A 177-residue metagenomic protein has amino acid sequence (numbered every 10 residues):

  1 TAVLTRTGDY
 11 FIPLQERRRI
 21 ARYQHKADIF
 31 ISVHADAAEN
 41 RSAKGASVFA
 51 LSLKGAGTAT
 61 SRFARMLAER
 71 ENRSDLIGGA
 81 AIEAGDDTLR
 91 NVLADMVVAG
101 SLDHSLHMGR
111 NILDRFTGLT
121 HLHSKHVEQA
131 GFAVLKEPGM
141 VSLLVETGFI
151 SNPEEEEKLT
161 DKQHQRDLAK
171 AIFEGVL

Functional and structural regions predicted by a protein language model:
T1-L177: Active-site-proximal helix/loop segments of hydrolytic enzymes
